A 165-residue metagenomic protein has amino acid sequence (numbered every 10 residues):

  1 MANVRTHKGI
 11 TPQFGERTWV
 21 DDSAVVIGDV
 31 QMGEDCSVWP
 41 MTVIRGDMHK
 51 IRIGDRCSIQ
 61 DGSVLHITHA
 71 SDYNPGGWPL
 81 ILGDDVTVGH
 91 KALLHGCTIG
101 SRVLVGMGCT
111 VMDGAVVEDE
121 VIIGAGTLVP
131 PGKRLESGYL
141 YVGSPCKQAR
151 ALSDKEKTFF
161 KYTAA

Functional and structural regions predicted by a protein language model:
M1-D35: Extended, small-residue-rich solenoid/repeat segments and analogous flexible loops that form exposed scaffolds
M1-F14, M41, D47-D84, H90-A165: Glycine-rich hexapeptide-repeat left-handed beta-helix
D21, G46-D47: Thr-Gly-centered strand-to-loop micro-motif
